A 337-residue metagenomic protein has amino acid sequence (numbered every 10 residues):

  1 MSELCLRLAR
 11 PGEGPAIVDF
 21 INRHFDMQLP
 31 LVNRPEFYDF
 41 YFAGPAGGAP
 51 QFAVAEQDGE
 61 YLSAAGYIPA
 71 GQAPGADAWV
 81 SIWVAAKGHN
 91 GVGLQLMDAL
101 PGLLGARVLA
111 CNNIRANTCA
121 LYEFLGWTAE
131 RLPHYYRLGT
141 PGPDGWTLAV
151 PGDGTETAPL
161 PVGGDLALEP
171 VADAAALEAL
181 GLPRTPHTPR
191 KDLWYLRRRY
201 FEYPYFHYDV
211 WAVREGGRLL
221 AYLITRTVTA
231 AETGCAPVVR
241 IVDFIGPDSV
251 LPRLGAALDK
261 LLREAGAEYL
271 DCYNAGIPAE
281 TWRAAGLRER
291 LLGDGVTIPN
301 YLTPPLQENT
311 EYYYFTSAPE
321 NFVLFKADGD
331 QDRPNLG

Functional and structural regions predicted by a protein language model:
M1-G12, L148-A174: Conserved N-terminal entry element of GNAT/NAT acetyltransferase domains
L4-W83, E169-G246: A conserved beta-strand-loop-helix scaffold within acyl/acetyltransferase catalytic domains
I21-F25, L100, L104, Y122 (+3 more regions): Hydrophobic, Leu/Ile/Phe/Ala-enriched alpha-helical segments that form helix-helix packing faces
E36, A43-Q57, Y61-I68, A73-V84 (+2 more regions): Core nucleotidyl-transferase/polymerase catalytic module
P69, R107-L160, I224-G337: Active-site/acyl-donor-binding loops of N-acyltransferases
A85-L103, S249-K260: Conserved acetyl-CoA-binding loop-helix of GNAT-fold acetyltransferases
A116, T140-D144, A167-A176, D192-L193 (+1 more regions): General structural signal for secondary-structure boundaries
